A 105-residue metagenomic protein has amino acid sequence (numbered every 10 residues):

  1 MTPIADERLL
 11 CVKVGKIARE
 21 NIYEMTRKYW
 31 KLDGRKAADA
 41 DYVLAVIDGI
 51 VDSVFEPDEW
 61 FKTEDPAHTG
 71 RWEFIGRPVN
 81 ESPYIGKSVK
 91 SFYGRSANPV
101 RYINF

Functional and structural regions predicted by a protein language model:
M1-V51, E81-F105: Compositionally biased, charged N-terminal/linker segments
D52-K62: Short beta-strand-centered aromatic/proline hotspots
F55, G76-V79: Short beta-strand element of the conserved SAM-dependent methyltransferase core
E56, P66-A67, I85-V89: Short conserved micro-motifs at the rims of enzyme active sites and ligand-binding pockets
K62-R77: Short, solvent-exposed secondary-structure boundary/capping segments
